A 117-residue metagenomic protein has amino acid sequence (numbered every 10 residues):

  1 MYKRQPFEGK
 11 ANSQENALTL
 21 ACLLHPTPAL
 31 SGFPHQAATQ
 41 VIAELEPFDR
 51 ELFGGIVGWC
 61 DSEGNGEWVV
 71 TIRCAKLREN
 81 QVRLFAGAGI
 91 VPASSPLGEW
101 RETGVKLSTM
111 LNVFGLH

Functional and structural regions predicted by a protein language model:
K3, N65-R78: Structural signature of FAD isoalloxazine-binding scaffolds in flavoprotein oxidoreductases
K3, R78-H117: Cytosolic ligand/metal-binding cores
K3-A43, P47, G115: Contiguous alpha-helical scaffold segments within structured protein domains that host functional hotspots
N16-T19, F33-A37, L52, E67-V70 (+2 more regions): Generic recognition of stable, solvent-exposed alpha-helical segments in well-folded globular domains
P26-L30, W59-C60, V91-A93: Flexible loop/turn segments at secondary-structure boundaries
T39-E67: Hydrophobic alpha-helical bundle architecture
V41-I42, A75, M110: Buried hydrophobic packing segments
E51-I56, V69, K76, R83-A86: Conserved active-site loop/cleft motifs that coordinate metal ions or position small ligands
